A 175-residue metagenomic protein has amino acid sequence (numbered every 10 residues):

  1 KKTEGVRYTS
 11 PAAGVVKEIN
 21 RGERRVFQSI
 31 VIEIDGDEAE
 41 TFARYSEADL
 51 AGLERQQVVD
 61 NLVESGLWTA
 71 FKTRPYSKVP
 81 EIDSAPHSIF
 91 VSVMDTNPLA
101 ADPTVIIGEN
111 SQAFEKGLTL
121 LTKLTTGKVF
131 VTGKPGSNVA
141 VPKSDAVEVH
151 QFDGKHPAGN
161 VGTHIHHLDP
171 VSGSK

Functional and structural regions predicted by a protein language model:
T3, Y8-E18: Generic structural motif
V6, N20-K175: Buried, small/hydrophobic-residue-enriched core segments of structured protein domains
